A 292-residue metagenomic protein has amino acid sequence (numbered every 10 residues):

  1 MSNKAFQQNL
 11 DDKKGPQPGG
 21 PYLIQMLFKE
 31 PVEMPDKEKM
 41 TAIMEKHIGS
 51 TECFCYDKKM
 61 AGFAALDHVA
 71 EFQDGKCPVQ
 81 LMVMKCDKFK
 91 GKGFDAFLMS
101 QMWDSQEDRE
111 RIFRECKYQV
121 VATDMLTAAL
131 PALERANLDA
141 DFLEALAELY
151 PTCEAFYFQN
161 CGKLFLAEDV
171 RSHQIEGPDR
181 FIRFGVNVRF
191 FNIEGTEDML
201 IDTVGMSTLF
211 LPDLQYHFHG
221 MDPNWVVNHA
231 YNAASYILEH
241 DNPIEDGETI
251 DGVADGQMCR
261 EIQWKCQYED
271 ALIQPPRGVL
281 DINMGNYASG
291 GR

Functional and structural regions predicted by a protein language model:
M1-M44: N-terminal alpha-helical "arm" segments
K14-P16, E110-Q119, D198-L209: Short, compositionally biased low-complexity segments
Q17, A136-D139, V226: Active-site-proximal structural scaffolding
F28, V32, T127-R135, F218-W225: Conserved aromatic-histidine-acidic binding/catalytic patches
V32-R111: N-terminal low-complexity, intrinsically disordered segments
E45-Y56, D141-F156, Y236-E245: Structural alpha-beta junctions
M84-N187: Internal, hydrophobic cores of structured domains that mediate oligomerization or house catalytic pockets within large
F158-R292: Aromatic/basic-lined ligand-recognition segments that form π-stacking hydrophobic pockets flanked by Lys/Arg to engage
